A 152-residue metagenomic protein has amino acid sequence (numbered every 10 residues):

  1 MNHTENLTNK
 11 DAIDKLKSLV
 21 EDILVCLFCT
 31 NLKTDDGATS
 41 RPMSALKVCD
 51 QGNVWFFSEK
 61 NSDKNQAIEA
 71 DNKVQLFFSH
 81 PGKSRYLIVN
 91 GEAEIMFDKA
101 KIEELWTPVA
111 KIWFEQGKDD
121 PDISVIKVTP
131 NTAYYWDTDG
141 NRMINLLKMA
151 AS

Functional and structural regions predicted by a protein language model:
M1-T8, V89-S152: Charged, gly/pro-rich active-site loop segments
M1-V25: N-terminal leader/targeting segments and the immediate start of mature chains
S18-D35, V74-F78: A short, Trp-centered hydrophobic/proline-enriched beta-strand micro-motif
I23-V25, G52-V54, D71-V74, S84 (+2 more regions): Short, surface-exposed beta-edge/turn micro-motifs
N31-K33, E59-N61, S79-P81, N90-E94: Histidine- and/or cysteine-centered catalytic micro-motif in compact active-site loops
D36-M43: A positional/architectural concept
L46-K83: A short mixed-secondary-structure module that forms the rim of ligand-binding clefts
